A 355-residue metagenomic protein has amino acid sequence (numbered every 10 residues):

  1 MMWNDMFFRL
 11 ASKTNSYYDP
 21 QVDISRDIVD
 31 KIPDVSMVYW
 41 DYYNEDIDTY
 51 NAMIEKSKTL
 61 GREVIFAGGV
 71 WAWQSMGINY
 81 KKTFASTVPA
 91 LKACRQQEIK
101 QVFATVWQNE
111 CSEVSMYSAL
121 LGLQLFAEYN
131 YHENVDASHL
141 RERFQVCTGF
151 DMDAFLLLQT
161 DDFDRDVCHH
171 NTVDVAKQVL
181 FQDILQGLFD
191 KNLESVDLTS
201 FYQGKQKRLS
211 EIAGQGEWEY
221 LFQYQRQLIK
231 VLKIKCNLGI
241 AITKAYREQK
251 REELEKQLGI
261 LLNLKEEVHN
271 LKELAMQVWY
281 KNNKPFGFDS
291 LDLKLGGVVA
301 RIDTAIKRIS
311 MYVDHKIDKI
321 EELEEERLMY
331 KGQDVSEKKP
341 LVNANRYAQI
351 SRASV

Functional and structural regions predicted by a protein language model:
M1-V355: Substrate-binding groove of N-acetylhexosamine-processing glycoside hydrolases
